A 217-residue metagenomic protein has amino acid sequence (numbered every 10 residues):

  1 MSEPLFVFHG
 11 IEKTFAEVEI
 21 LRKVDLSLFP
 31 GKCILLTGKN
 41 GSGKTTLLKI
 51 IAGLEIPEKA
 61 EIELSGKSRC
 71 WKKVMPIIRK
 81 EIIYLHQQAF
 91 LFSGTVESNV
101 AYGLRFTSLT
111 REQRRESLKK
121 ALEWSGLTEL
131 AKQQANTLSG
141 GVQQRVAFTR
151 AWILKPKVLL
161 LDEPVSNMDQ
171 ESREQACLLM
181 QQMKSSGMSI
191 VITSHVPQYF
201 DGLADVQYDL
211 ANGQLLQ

Functional and structural regions predicted by a protein language model:
A52: Helix-to-loop junction immediately C-terminal to a conserved catalytic motif
S68-I83, S185: ABC ATPase NBD coupling module
A89-S98: Conserved catalytic motifs of ABC-family nucleotide-binding domains
E112-L130: Conserved ABC ATPase "signature" region
Q134-L138, V142: Conserved ABC ATPase signature
F148: Hydrophobic anchor residue at the start of the ABC signature
L159-D162: Catalytic Walker B motif of ABC-type/P-loop ATPase nucleotide-binding domains
